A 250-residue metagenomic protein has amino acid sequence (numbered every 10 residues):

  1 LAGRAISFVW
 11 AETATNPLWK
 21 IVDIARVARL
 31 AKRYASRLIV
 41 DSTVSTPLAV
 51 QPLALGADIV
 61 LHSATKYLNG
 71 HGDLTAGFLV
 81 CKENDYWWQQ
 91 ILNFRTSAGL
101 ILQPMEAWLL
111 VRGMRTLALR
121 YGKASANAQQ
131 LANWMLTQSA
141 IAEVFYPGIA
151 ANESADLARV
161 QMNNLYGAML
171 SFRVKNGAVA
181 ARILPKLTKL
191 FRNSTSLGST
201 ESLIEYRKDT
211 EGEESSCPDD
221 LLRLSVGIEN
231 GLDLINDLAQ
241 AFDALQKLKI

Functional and structural regions predicted by a protein language model:
L1-A140, F145, A151: Conserved PLP-enzyme active-site core in the AAT-like
A2, S7, R120, K186 (+1 more regions): PLP-dependent enzyme catalytic core of the Aspartate aminotransferase-like
T46, K66, L131, G148-E153 (+3 more regions): Glycine-rich beta-alpha junction loops
L74, P104, Y166-A168, G198-T200 (+1 more regions): A generic structural signal for well-ordered coil/turn residues at beta-strand boundaries that shape enzyme active-site
L110-L119, G167-K175, L222-G227: Short, well-ordered beta-strand elements within core beta-sheets of diverse protein domains
Q129-K189, K208-S216: Conserved small-domain helix->loop->beta segment predominantly found in fold-type I
Q138-P147, S194-L197, L248-I250: Flexible, glycine/charged-enriched surface loops at secondary-structure junctions
K189-I204: Active-site pocket-lining/capping segments in soluble small-molecule metabolic enzymes
